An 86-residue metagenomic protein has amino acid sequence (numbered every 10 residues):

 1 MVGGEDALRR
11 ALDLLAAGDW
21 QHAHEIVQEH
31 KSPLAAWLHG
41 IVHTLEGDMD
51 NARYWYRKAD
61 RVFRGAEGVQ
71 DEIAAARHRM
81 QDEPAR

Functional and structural regions predicted by a protein language model:
M1-D6, E25-E29: TPR-adjacent "capping" and linker segments in tetratricopeptide-repeat scaffold/adaptor proteins
A7, A36-H39, A74: TPR repeat positional signature
L8, L15, W20, V27-Q28 (+1 more regions): Inward-facing hydrophobic residues that define packing positions of alpha-helical scaffold repeats
R9-D13, V42-H43: Residue-level signature for tetratricopeptide repeat
R10, H22, N51-A52: Alpha-helical positions within canonical tetratricopeptide repeat
K31-P33, L45-E67: TPR/TPR-like (Sel1-like) alpha-helical repeat modules
G65-R86: Terminal, low-structured helical/coil segments at or just beyond the last alpha-helical repeat
